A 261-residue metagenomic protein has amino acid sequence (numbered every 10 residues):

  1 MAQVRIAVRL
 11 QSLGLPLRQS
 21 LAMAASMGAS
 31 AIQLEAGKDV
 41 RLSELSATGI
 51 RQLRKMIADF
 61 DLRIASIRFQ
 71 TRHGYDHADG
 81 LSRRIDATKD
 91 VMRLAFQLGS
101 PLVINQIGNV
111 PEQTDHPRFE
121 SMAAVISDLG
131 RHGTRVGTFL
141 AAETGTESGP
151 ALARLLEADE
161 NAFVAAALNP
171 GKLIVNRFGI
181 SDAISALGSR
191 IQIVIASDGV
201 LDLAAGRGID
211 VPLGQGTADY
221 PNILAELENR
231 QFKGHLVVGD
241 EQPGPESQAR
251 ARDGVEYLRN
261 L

Functional and structural regions predicted by a protein language model:
M1-A7, G14-S30, A58, G99 (+2 more regions): Histidine-acidic metal/acid-base catalytic patches
M1-M92, F96, S100, V255 (+1 more regions): N-terminal pre-domain/capping segments
I6-V8, D39-R41, H77-D79, D115-P117 (+4 more regions): Short, contiguous strand/loop micro-motifs
R9, L140-T144, Q215: Small/polar loops that bind or transfer phosphate-bearing groups
S12-G14, A36-K38, Q70-H73, I107-P111 (+4 more regions): Active-site-proximal loop/turn and secondary-structure-junction residues that shape catalytic pockets, frequently
R18-Q19, M56-D59, Y75-A166, V175 (+1 more regions): Active-site acidic/histidine proton-transfer and metal-coordination neighborhood in alpha/beta enzyme cores
Q33-L34, I64-F69, S100-I107, L140-T144 (+1 more regions): Short beta-strand segments at enzyme active-site cores
K38-S43, R72-A78, P111-D115, V175-R177 (+1 more regions): A short acidic, helix-capping loop that chelates divalent metal ions and anchors anionic groups
